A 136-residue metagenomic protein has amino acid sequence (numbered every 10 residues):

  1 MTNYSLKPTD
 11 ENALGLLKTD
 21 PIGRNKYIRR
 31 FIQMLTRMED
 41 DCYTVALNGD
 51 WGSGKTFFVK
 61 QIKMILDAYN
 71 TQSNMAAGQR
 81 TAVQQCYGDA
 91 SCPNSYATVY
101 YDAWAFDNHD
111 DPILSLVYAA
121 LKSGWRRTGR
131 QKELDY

Functional and structural regions predicted by a protein language model:
M1-Y43, I65, Y69-C92: A short, basic N-terminal segment
Y4, F31, Y43, F57-F58 (+2 more regions): Phenylalanine-focused residue identity feature
L16-I28, S53-V59, N108-L116: Phosphate/oxyanion-binding active-site loops and adjacent basic polyanion-contact surfaces
D41-Q61: Walker A/P-loop nucleotide-binding motif
M64-Y136: P-loop NTPase nucleotide-binding core
